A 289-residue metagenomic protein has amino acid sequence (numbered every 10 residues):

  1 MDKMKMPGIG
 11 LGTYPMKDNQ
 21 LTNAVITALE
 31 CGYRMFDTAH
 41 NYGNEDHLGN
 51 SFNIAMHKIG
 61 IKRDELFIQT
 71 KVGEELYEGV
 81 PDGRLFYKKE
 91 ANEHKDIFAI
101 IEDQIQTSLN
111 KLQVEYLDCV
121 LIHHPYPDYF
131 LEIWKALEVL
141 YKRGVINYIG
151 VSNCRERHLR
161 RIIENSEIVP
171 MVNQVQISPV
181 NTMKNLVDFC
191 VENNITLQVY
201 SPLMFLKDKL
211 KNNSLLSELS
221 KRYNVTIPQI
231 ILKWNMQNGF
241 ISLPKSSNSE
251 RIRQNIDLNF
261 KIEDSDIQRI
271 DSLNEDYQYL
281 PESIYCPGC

Functional and structural regions predicted by a protein language model:
M1-T70, L76, L203-M204: N-terminal binding-site loop/beta-alpha segment at the start of enzyme catalytic domains that lines or forms
M16-L29, H94-K111, E132, L159: Short, acidic/polar
D18, H124-C289: Beta/alpha (TIM)-barrel catalytic core signal, keyed to glycine-rich beta->alpha loops juxtaposed to Asp/Glu that bind
Y33, V114-L117, I146, P170: A structural motif
D46-H57, I105-L109, L137-E138, L159 (+1 more regions): Short, well-ordered amphipathic alpha-helices
E78-L109, C119: Glycine/small-residue-rich loop that forms an oxyanion/phosphate-binding "nest" at active or ligand-binding sites
L109-Y129: Active-site groove signature of glycoside hydrolases
